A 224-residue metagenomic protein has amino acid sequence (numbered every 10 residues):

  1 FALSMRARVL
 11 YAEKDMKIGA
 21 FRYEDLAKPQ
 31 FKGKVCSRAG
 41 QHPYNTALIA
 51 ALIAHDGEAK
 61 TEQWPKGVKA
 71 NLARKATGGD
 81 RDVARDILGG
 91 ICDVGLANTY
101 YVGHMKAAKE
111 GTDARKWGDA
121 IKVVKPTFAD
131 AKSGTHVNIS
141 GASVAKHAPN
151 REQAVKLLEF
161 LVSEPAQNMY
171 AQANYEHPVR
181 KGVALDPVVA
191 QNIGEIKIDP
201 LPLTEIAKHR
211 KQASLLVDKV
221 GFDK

Functional and structural regions predicted by a protein language model:
F1-V9, E24: A structural signal for short loop-to-beta-strand junctions that line the ligand-binding cleft of periplasmic/secreted
R6-L10, I121, N138-A142: Small-molecule pocket liners
D15-F21, I53-E62, A148-A154: Short helix-loop capping/hinge motifs at secondary-structure junctions, enriched in acidic/polar residues
K17-F31: Flexible hinge/capping segments at coil-to-helix
E24-A27, I53, P65, A84 (+6 more regions): Non-transmembrane alpha-helical segments in soluble domains of secreted/periplasmic/extracellular proteins
C36, G40, Y44-N45, A51-P126: Ligand-binding pocket segment of bilobal, Venus flytrap-like solute-binding proteins
S140-P200: Mature extracytoplasmic/periplasmic domains
D186-K224: Extracellular/periplasmic bilobal clamshell ligand-binding domains
